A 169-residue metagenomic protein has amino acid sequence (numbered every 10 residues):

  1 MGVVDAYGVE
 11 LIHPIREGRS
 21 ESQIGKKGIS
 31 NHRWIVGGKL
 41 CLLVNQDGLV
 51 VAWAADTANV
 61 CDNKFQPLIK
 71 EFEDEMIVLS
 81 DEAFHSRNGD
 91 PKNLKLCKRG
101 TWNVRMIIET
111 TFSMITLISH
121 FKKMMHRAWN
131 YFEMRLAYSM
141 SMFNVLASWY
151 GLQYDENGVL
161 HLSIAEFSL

Functional and structural regions predicted by a protein language model:
M1-G89, L96: Polybasic low-complexity intrinsically disordered regions
P91-L94, L117: Short acidic (Asp/Glu) and glycine-rich catalytic loops that position anionic groups and cofactors
K98-L169: Basic, amphipathic alpha-helical segments enriched in Lys/Arg and hydrophobic/aromatic residues
